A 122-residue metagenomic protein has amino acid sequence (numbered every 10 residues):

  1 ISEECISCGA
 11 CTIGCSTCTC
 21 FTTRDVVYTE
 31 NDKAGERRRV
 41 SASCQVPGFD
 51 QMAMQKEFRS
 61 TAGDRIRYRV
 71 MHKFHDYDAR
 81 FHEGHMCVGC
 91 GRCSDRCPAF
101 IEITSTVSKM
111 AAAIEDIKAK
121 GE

Functional and structural regions predicted by a protein language model:
I1-E3, F21-E122: Ferredoxin-type iron-sulfur electron-transfer modules in oxidoreductases and energy-metabolism complexes
E3-T23: Basic (Lys/Arg-enriched) interaction patch that binds polyanionic ligands
